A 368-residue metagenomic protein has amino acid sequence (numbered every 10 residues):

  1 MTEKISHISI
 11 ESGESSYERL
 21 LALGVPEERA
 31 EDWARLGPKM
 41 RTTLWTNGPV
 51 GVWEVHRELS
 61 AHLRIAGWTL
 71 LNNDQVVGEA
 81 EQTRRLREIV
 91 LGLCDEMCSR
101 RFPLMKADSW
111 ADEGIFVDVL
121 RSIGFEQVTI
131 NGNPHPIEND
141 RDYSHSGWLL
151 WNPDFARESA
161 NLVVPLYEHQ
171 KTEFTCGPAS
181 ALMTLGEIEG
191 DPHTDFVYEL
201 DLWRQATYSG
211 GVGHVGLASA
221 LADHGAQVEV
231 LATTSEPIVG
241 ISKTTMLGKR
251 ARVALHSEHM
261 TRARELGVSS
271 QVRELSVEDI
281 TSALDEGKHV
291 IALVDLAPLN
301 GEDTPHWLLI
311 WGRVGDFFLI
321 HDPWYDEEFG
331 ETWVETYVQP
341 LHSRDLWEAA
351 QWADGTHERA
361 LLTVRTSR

Functional and structural regions predicted by a protein language model:
M1-W33: Short amphipathic alpha-helix that is part of the acyltransferase structural core
E27-T43, N47-L63: A conserved beta-strand-loop-helix scaffold within acyl/acetyltransferase catalytic domains
S60-A80: Conserved acetyl-CoA binding element of GNAT-fold acetyltransferases
G78-M97: Conserved acetyl-CoA-binding loop-helix of GNAT-fold acetyltransferases
M97-W110: Conserved GNAT acetyl-CoA-binding A-motif
F102, E113-V119, D154-N161, D285 (+2 more regions): Noncatalytic regulatory segments and standalone regulatory/sensor domains
L150-L231: Active-site nucleophile-adjacent alpha helix/oxyanion-hole segment immediately C-terminal to the catalytic cysteine
T245-M246, R250-L319: Active-site-adjacent substructure of cysteine-protease-like catalytic cores
